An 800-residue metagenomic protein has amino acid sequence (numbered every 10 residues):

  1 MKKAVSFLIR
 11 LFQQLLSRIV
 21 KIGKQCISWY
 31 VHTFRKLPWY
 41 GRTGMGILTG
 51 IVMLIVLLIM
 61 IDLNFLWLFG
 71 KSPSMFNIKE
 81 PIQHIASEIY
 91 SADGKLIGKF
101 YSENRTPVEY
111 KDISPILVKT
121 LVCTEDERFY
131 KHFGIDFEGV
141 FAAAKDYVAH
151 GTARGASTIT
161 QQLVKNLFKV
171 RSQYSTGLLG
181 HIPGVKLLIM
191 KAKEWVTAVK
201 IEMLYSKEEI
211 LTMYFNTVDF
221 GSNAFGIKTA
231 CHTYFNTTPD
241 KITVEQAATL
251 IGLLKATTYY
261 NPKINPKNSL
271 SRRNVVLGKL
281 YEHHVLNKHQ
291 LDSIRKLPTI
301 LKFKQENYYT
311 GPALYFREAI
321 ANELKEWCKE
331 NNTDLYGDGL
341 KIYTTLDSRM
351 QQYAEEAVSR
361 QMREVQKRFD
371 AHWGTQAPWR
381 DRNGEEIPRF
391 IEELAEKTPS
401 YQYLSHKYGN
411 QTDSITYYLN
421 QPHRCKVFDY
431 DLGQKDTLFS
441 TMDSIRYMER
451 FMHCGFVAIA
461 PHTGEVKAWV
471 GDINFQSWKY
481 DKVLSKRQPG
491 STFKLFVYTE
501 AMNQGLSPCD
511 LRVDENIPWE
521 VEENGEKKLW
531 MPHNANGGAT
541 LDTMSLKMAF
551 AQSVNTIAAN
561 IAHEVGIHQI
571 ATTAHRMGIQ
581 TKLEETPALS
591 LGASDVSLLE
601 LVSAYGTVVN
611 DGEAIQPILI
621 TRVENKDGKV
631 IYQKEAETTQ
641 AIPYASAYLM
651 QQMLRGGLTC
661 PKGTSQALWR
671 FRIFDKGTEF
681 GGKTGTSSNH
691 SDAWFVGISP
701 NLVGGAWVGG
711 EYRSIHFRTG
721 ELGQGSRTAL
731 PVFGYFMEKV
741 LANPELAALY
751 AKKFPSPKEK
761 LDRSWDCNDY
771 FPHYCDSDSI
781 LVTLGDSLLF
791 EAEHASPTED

Functional and structural regions predicted by a protein language model:
K2-Y90, R128, V365: N-terminal type II signal-anchor transmembrane helix that functions as the membrane-insertion/stop-transfer segment
Q83-A86, Y90-S293, Y309, Y315 (+5 more regions): Peptidoglycan glycan-strand catalytic modules in the bacterial/periplasmic cell-wall system
T106-K111, M448-C454, S477-F496, C509-D514 (+1 more regions): Short active-site loop at a secondary-structure junction that contains or immediately precedes the catalytic residue(s)
T120-V122, L280, A354, T463-G464 (+6 more regions): Active-site SXXK
Y130-V140, F225-I227, N287-D292, M502-N524 (+2 more regions): Short, well-structured active-site flanking segments
A149-S175, D240, K304-Y315, L506-I570 (+3 more regions): Conserved catalytic neighborhood of penicillin-recognizing serine enzymes
T152, N287-N410: Non-catalytic structural connector segments
T344, S348-E364, L394-A460, E465 (+3 more regions): A penicillin-recognizing enzyme superfamily signal
